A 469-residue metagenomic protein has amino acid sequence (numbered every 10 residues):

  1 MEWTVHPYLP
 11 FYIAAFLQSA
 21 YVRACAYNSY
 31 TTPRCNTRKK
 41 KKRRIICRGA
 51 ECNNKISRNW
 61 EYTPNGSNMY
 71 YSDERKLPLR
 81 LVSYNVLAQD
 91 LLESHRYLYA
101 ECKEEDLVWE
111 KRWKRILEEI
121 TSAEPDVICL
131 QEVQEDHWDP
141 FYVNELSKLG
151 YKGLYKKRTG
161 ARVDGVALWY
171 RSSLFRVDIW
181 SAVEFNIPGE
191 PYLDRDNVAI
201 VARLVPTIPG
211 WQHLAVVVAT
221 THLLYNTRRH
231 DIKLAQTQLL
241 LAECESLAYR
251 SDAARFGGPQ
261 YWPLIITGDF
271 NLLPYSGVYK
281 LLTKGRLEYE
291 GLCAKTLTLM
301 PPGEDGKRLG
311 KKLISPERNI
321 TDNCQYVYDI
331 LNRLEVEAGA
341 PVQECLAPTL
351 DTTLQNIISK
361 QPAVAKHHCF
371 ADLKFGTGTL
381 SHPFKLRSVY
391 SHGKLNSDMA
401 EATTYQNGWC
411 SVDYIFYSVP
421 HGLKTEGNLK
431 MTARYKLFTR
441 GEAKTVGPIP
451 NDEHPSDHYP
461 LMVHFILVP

Functional and structural regions predicted by a protein language model:
E2-L149, Y155-G165, Q238, Y249 (+8 more regions): N-terminal, active-site-proximal structural segment of metallo-dependent hydrolase catalytic domains
R48-P78, V127-Y225, R229-D231, T296 (+8 more regions): Structured beta-strand-rich core segments of catalytic domains in phosphoester-bond hydrolases
K76, A100-E105, S147-G150, G160 (+4 more regions): C-terminal or late-domain output modules
L81-S83, V218-T221, P263-D269, M300-D305 (+1 more regions): Extended hydrophobic secondary-structure segments that form protein cores and membrane-embedded regions
L87, Q134, L224, F270-L273: Catalytic metal-binding/acid-base residues of hydrolase active sites
A199-V205, G210-A219, K233-T267, L272: His/acidic metal-ligating clusters that form di-metal
L223-A242, Y275, L282, R286: Active-site-proximal segments of metal-dependent phosphoesterases and phosphodiesterases across multiple
